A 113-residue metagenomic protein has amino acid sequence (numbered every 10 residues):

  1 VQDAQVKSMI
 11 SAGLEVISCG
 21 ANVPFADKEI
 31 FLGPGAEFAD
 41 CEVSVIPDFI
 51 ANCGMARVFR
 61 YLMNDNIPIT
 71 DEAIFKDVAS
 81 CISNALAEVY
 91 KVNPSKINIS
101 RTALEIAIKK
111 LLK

Functional and structural regions predicted by a protein language model:
V1-A4, S11, C19: Rossmann-like NAD(P)-binding element
Q2-V6, A26-D27: Cysteine protease catalytic core and zymogen-processing segment of caspase-like enzymes
G13-K113: Adenosine-phosphate binding glycine-rich loop
